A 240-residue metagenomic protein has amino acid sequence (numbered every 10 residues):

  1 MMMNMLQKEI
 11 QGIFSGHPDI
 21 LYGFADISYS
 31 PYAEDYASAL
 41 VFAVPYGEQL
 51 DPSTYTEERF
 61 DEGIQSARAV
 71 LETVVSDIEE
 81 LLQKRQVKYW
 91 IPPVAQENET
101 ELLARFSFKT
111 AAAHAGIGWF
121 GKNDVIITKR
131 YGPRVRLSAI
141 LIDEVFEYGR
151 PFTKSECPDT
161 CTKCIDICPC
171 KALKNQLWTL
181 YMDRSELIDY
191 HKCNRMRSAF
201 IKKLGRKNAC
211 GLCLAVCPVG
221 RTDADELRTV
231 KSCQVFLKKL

Functional and structural regions predicted by a protein language model:
M1-S76: Non-catalytic, usually N-terminal nucleic-acid engagement modules in DNA/RNA processing proteins
A67-L240: Catalytic cores of enzyme domains
